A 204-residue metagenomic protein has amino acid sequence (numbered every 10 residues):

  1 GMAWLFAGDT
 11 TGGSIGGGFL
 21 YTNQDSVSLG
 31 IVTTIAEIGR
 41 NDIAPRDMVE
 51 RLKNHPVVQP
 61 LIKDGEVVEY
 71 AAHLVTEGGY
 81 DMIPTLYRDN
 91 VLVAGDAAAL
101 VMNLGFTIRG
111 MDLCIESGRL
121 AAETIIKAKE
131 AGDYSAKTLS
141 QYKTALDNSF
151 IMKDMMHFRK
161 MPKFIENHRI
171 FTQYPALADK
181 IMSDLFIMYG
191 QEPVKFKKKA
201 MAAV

Functional and structural regions predicted by a protein language model:
G1-G8: Extended, Lys/Arg-enriched charged tracts that mediate electrostatic binding to polyanionic substrates
M2, H73-T76, L100, T124 (+1 more regions): Generic, low-specificity signal for short hydrophobic/alpha-helical stretches with a mild N-terminal bias, encompassing
G8-F19, Q24, G39-R119, D133-H157: FAD/FMN-dependent oxidoreductases across multiple families
L29-G30: N-terminal leader/propeptide and maturation segments of large enzyme subunits in energy/redox metabolism and hydrolases
I35-E37: Short, surface-exposed beta-strand-loop junctions and turns on beta-sheet-rich folds
R119-K127: Short glycine/serine- and small hydrophobic-enriched flexible loop segments
I126-V204: C-terminal helical "tail/cap" subdomain of flavin- and related membrane-associated enzymes
